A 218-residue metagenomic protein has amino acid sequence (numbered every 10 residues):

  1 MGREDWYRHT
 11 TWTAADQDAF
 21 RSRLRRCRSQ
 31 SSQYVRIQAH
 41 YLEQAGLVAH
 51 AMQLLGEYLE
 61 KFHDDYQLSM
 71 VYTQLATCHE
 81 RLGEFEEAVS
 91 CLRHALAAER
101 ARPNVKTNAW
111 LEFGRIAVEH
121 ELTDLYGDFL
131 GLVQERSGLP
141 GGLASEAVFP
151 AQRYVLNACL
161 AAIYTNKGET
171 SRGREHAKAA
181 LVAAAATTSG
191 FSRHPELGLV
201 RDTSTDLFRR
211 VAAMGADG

Functional and structural regions predicted by a protein language model:
M1-M70, Q74-V89, H94-R100, T170 (+2 more regions): N-terminal alpha-helical interaction modules that lie
S29-Q30, Y66, N104-N108, A144 (+1 more regions): Residue signature of alpha-solenoid helical repeat architecture, marking inter-repeat boundaries and helix-start
Y34, V71, A109-E112, F149 (+2 more regions): The tetratricopeptide repeat
Y41, C78, I116-E119, I163-N166: Residue-level signature for tetratricopeptide repeat
A45, L82, H120-T123, L160 (+1 more regions): Structural motif corresponding to the intra-repeat A-B loop/turn of tetratricopeptide repeats
P103, V118-T123, G168, T188: Short coil/turn linking the two alpha-helices of tandem helical-hairpin repeats
V133-P140, P150, Y154-F191, T203-F208: Solenoidal tandem-repeat scaffolds enriched in leucines and small polar residues
